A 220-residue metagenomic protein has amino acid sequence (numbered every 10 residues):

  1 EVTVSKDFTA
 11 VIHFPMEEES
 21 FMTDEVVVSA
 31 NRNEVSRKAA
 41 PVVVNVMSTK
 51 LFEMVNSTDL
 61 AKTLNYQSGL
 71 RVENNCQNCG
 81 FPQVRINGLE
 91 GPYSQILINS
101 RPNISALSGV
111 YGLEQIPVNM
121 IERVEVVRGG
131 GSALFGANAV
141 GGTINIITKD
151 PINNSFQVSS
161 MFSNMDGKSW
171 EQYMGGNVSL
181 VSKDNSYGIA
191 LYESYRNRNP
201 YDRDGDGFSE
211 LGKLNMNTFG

Functional and structural regions predicted by a protein language model:
T3-F8, A40, G69-G80, R101 (+1 more regions): Short, glycine-/polar-rich solvent-exposed loops and beta-turns at beta-strand/coil boundaries
S5-E53, A61, G91: Short, acidic, small-residue-rich periplasmic hinge/interaction motif at the N-terminus of Gram-negative outer-membrane
T23-D24, Y93, E122-R123, G142 (+2 more regions): Transmembrane beta-strand segments of Gram-negative outer membrane beta-barrel proteins
A61-S105, E122-R123: Extracytoplasmic beta-strand/coil segments of soluble accessory domains associated with Gram-negative outer-membrane
P82, V140-G142, F156, Q172-G176 (+1 more regions): Hydrophobic, lipid-facing positions within transmembrane beta-strands of outer-membrane proteins
Q83-R85, R101-G129, K149: Short acidic/polar hinge/loop motifs at secondary-structure boundaries that mediate gating or recognition
G136-N138, F162-Y173: Solvent-exposed loop/turn segments connecting transmembrane beta-strands in outer-membrane beta-barrel proteins
N153, S159-M161, G167, S179-G220: Periplasmic-side early beta-strands and strand-to-turn transitions of outer-membrane beta-barrels
